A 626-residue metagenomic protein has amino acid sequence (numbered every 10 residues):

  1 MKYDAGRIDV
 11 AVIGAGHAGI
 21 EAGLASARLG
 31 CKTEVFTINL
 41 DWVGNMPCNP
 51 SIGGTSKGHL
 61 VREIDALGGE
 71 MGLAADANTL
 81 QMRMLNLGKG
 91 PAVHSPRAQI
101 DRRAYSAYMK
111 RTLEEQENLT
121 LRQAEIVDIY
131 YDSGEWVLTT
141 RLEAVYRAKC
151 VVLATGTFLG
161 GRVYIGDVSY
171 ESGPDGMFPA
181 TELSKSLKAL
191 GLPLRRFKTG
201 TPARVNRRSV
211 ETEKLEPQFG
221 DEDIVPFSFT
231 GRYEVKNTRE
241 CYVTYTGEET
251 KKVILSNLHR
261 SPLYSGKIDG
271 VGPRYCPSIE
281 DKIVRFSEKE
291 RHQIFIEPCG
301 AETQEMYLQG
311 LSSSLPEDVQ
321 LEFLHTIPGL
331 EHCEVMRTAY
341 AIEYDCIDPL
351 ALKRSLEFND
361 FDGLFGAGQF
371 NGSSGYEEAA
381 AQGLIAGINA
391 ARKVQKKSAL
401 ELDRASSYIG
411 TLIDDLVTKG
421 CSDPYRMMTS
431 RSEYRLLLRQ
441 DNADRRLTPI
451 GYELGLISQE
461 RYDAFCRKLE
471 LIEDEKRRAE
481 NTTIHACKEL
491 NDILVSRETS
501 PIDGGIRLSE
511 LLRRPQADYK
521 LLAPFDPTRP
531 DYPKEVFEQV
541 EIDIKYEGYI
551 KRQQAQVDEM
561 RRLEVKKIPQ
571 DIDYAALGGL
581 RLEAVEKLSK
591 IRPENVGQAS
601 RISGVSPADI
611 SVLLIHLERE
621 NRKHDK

Functional and structural regions predicted by a protein language model:
D4-A18: Beta1/beta-strand and adjacent pyrophosphate-binding region of the FAD-binding site in flavoprotein oxidoreductases
G6, L24-Y131, L142, A154-P174 (+3 more regions): Conserved N-terminal/central alpha/beta ligand/cofactor-binding core
N39, K57, K185-L321, T418-N491 (+1 more regions): An anion/pyrophosphate-binding glycine-rich loop and adjacent beta-alpha core in soluble alpha-beta enzymes
R141-C150: Core beta-strand elements of the Rossmann-like FAD/NAD(P) dinucleotide-binding domain in flavoenzyme oxidoreductases
C150, T155-L159, L315, P328: Glycine-/small-residue-rich beta->alpha transition segments that form the dinucleotide
Y307-S373, E401-D414, P533-K587, R592: A glycine-rich dinucleotide-binding beta-alpha-beta segment and adjacent secondary-structure elements that constitute
A379-L400: Internal hydrophobic alpha-helix adjacent to the cofactor/substrate pocket in enzyme cavities
R431, L437, T448-E453, I457-S611 (+1 more regions): Extended, charge-enriched "interface" segments that sit outside catalytic cores
